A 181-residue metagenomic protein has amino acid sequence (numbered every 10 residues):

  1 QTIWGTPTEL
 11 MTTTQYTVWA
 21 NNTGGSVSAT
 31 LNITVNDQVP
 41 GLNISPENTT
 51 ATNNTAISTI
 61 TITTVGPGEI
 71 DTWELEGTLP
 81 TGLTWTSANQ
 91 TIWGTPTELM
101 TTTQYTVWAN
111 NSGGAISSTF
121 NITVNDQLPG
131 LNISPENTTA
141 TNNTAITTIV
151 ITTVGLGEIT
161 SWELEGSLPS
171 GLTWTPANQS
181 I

Functional and structural regions predicted by a protein language model:
T2-L10, T91-T101, S180-I181: Extracellular/luminal low-complexity segments enriched in Ser/Thr/Pro
T12-Y16, T101-Y105: Exposed beta-strand face motif in extracellular beta-rich ectodomains
G25-N36, G114-N125: C-terminal edge beta-strand
Q38-P46, Q127-P135: Proline-enriched interdomain boundary motifs that mark the N-terminal boundary and often initiate the first structured
A56-T64, A145-T153: A short beta-strand segment in extracellular, disulfide-stabilized domains
P67-L75, L79, G157-E163: Solvent-exposed loop segments of extracellular immunoglobulin-like
E74-Q90, E165-I181: Low-complexity "stalk/linker" and mucin-like segments enriched in Ser/Thr/Pro/Ala/Gly
